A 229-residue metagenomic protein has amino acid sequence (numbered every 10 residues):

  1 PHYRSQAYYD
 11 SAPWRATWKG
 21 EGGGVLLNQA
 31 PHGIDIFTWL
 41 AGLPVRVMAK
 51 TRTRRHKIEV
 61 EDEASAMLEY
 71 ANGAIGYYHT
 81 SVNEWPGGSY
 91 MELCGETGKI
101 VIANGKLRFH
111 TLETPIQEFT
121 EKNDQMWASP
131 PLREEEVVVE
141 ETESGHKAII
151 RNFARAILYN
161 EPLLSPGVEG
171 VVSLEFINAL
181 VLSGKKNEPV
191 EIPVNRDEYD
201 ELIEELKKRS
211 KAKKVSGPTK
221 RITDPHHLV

Functional and structural regions predicted by a protein language model:
P1-K57, N187: Predominantly a Rossmann-like dinucleotide-binding segment in NAD(P)-dependent oxidoreductases
P31, H56, H79-G87: Glycine-rich phosphate/pyrophosphate-binding beta-alpha loops
G33-I34, H146, I150-R151, I177-N178: A general structural signal for well-ordered alpha-helical segments in protein cores
V45-R46, R54, S65, E69-I75 (+1 more regions): Glycine-rich, aromatic-lined ligand/substrate-binding cores of catalytic and carbohydrate-binding domains
E59-E63: A short, glycine/Asx- and small/polar-enriched loop/turn that sits immediately N-terminal to a beta-strand
Y70, E96-V168, V190, N195 (+1 more regions): C-terminal glycine/acidic-rich active-site capping loop/insertion
F176-K186: Short arginine-rich
